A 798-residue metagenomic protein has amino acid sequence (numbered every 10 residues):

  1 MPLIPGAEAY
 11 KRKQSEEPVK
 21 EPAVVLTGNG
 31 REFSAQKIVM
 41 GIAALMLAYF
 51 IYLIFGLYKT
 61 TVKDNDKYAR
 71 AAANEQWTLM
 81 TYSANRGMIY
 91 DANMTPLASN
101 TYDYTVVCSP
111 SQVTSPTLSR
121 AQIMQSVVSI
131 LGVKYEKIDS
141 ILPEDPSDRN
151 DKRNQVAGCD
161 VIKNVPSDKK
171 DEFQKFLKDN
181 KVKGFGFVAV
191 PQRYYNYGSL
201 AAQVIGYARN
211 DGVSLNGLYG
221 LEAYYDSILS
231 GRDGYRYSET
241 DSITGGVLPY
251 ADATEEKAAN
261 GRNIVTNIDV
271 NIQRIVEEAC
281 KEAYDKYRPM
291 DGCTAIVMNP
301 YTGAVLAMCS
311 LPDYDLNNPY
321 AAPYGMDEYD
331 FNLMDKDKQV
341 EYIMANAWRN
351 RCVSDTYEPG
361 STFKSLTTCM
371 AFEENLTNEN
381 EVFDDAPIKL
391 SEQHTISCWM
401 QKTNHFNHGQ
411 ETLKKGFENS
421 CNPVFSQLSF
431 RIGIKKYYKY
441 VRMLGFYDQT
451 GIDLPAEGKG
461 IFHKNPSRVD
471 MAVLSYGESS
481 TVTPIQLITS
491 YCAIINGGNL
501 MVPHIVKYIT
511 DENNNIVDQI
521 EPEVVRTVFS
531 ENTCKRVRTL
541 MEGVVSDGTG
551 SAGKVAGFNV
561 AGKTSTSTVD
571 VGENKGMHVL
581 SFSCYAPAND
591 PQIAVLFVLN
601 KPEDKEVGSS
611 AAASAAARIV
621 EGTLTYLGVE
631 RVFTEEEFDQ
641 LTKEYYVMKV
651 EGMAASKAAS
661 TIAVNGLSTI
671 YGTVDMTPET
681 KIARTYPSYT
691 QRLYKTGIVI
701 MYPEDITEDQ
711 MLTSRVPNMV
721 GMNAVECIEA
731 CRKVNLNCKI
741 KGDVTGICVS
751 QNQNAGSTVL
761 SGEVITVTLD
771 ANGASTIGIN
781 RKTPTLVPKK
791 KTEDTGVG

Functional and structural regions predicted by a protein language model:
M1-Y329, T356, K435-M443, G553-V555 (+8 more regions): Periplasmic/cell-envelope proteins involved in peptidoglycan metabolism and beta-lactam response
E75-T78, V107-P116, V127, Q155-N164 (+11 more regions): Second-shell loop/turn segments in exported
A84, T114-A121, K163-S167, L215 (+16 more regions): Soluble non-cytosolic domains of exported or imported proteins
A98, Y104, D241-E256, I268 (+3 more regions): Beta-lactam-recognizing serine transpeptidase/beta-lactamase-like catalytic domain environment
C108-P110, G206-R209, N299, G562 (+4 more regions): Flexible glycine-/small-residue-rich
V128-V133, K178, R209, S230 (+13 more regions): Sec-exported extracytoplasmic/periplasmic mature domains
Y135-P143, G184-V190, D285-M298, N380-V382 (+7 more regions): Surface-exposed patches in mature extracellular/periplasmic domains of secreted proteins
G557, F597-G798: Ligand-recognition elements built from short beta-strands and adjacent flexible loops
